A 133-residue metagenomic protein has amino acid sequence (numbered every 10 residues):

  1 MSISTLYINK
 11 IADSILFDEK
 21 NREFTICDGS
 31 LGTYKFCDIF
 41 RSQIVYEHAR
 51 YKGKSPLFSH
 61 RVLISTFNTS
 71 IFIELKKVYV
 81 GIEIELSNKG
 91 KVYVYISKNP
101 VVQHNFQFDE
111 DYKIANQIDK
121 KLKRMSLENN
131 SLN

Functional and structural regions predicted by a protein language model:
M1-T33: Anionic N-terminal interaction surfaces
S42-N133: Acidic, Ser/Thr- and proline-rich intrinsically disordered linker/docking segments of eukaryotic scaffolds
